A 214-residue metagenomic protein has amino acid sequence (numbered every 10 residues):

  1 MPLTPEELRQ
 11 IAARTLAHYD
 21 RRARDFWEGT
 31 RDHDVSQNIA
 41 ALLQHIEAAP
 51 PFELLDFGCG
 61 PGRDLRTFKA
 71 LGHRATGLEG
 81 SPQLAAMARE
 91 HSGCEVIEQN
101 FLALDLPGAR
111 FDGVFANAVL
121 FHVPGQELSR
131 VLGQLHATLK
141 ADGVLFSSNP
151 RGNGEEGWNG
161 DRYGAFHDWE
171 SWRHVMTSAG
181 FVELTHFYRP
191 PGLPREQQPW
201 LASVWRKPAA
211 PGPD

Functional and structural regions predicted by a protein language model:
P2-A49: Conserved class I S-adenosyl-L-methionine
P50-G58: Conserved class I S-adenosyl-L-methionine
P61-A103: Class I SAM-dependent methyltransferase SAM/SAH-binding core
L102, L106-V114: A short acidic, Gly/Pro-enriched loop at the edge of an enzyme's catalytic core that lines a small-molecule cofactor
S129-A141: A short glycine-rich, Lys/Arg-flanked "PGG" loop and its adjoining helix->strand segment in the class I
D142-N149: Conserved beta-strand signature within the Rossmann-like core of class I S-adenosyl-L-methionine
E155-S171: Acceptor-substrate binding/catalytic loop of class I
P191-D214: Core SAM-dependent methyltransferase catalytic element
